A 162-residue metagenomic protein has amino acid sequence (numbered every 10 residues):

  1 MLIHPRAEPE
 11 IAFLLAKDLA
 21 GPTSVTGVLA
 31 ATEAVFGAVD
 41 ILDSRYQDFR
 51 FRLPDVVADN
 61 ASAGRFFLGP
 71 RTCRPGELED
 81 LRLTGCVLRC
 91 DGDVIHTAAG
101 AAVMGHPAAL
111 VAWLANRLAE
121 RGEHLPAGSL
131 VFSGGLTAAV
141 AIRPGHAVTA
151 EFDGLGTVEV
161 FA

Functional and structural regions predicted by a protein language model:
M1-H106, A147, T157-A162: Catalytic-core "active-site belt" of small-molecule-metabolizing enzymes, emphasizing His/Asp/Glu-rich regions
P107-A139: A conserved acidic, glycine/proline-rich C-terminal tail/linker
L136-V140, G154-T157: Short, charged beta-turn/beta-strand-edge "cap" motif at the junction between a beta-strand and an adjacent loop
A139-T149: Short glycine/threonine-rich loop-to-helix capping motif typified by GTGT followed within a few residues by an Asp-Pro
